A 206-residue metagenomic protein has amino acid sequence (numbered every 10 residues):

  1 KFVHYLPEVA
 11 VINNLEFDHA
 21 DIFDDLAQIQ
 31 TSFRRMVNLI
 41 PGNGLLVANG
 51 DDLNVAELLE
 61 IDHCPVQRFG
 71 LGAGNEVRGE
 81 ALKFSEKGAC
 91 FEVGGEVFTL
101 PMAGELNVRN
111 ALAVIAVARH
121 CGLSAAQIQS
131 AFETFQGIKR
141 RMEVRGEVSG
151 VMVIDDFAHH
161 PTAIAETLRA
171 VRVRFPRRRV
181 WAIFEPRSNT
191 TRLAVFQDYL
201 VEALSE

Functional and structural regions predicted by a protein language model:
V3-V153, R177-R178: Acidic, Mg2+-coordinating active-site environments of NTP-dependent enzymes
H19, H159-H160: Histidine-centered active-site/metal-ligand motif
H19, I154, T190, A194: Active-site oxyanion-binding pockets that recognize sulfate/phosphate
F23, A158, A194: Ordered, soluble secondary-structure elements with a strong preference for glycine-centered loop motifs and nearby
E105, G122, H159, R187-S188: Short, glycine-/Ser/Thr-/acidic-enriched flexible segments
V108-A111, P161-A165: Short glycine/serine/threonine-rich phosphate/pyrophosphate-binding segments that cradle anionic phosphate groups
I138-R140, T162-E206: Active-site beta-alpha connecting loops in nucleotide-dependent enzymes
V153-H159: Switch II (G3) loop of P-loop NTPases
